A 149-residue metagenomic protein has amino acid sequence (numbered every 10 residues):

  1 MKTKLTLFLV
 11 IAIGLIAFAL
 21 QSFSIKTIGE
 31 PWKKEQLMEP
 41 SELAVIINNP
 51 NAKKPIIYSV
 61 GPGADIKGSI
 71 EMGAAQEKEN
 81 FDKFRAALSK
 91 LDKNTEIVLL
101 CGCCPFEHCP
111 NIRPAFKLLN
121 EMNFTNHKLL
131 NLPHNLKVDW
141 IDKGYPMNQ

Functional and structural regions predicted by a protein language model:
M1-L5: Positively charged n-region of N-terminal signal peptides that target proteins for export
T6-I66: Flexible, polar/low-complexity N-terminal or interdomain linker segments that lie immediately upstream of folded
I28-K34, E71-A74, G102-F106: Second-shell loop/turn segments in exported
S41-I46, Q76-S89: Alpha-helical scaffolding within the catalytic cores of extracellular/periplasmic polymer-degrading hydrolases
I47-N51, C101, N123, G144: Sec/Tat-exported extracytoplasmic proteins
G63, I141-Q149: Active-site neighborhoods of enzymes that stabilize oxyanions during catalysis
I66-G73, K90, I97-V98: Mid-length scaffold segments of soluble, non-membrane domains
R85-K137: Catalytic cysteine-centered active loop of the rhodanese-like fold, especially the PTP/DSP P-loop
